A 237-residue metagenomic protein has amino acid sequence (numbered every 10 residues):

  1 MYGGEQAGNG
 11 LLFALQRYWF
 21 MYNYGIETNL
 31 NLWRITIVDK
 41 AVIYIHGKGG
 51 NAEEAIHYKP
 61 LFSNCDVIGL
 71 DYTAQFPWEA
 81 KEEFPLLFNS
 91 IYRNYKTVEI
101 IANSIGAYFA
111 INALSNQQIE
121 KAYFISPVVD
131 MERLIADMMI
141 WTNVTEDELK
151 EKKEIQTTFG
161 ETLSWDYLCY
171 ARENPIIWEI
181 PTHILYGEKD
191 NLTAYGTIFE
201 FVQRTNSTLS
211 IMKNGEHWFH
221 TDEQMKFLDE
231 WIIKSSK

Functional and structural regions predicted by a protein language model:
Q6-L11: N-terminal amphipathic/hydrophobic targeting modules at extreme N-termini, encompassing cleavable Sec/SRP-type signal
Y18-I37: Short, Lys/Arg-enriched N-terminal segments with co-localized hydrophobic residues within the first ~10-30 amino acids
V38-Q75: Short, surface-exposed "cap/lid" segments of acyl-processing enzymes
A52-K59, W78-K81, Y195-F199: Short, surface-exposed alpha-helical segments at coil->helix boundaries
G69-Y92: Catalytic nucleophile-loop/oxyanion-hole region of alpha/beta-hydrolase and closely related hydrolase-like folds
I101-A110: Gly/Ala-rich beta-loop-alpha elbow adjacent to hydrolase catalytic centers
A113-L114: Aromatic pocket-lining residues of Rossmann-like dinucleotide-binding sites
I119-S236: The alpha/beta-hydrolase serine catalytic core
